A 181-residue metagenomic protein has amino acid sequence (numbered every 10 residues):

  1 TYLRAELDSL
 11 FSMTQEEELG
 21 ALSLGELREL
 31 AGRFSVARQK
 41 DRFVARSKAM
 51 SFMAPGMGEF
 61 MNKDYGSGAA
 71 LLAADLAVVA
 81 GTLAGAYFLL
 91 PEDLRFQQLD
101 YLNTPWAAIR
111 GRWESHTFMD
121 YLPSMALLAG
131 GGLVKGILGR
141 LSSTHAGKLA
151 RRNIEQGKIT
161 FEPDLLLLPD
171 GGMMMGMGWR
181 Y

Functional and structural regions predicted by a protein language model:
T1-Y87, A108, W179-Y181: N-terminal targeting leaders of membrane proteins
S9-S12, E16-G25, L127-Y181: Replace "edges of transmembrane helices
G20, L27, L89-M119, E155-K158: A subset of solvent-exposed loop/turn segments in beta-rich extracellular surface proteins, enriched in glycine
D41, K48-M50, Y121-M125, L168-D170: Transmembrane beta-barrel outer-membrane domains
G58-G66, A80-L94, L133-I154: Short hydrophobic alpha-helical membrane-entry/anchor segments
S67, H116-A129: Hydrophobic alpha-helical transmembrane segments
L71-L76, M125-L133: Hydrophobic H-region at the start of alpha-helical membrane spans
